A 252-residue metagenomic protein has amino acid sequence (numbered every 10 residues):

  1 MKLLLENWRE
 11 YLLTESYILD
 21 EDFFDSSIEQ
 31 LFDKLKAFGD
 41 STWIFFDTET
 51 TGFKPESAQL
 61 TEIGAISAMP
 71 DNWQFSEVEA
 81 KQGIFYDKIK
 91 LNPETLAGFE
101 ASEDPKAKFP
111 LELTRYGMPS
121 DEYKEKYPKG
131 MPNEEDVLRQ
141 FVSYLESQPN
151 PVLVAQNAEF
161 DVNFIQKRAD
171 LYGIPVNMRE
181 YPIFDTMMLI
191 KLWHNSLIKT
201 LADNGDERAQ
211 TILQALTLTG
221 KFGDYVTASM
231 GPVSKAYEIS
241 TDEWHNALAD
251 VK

Functional and structural regions predicted by a protein language model:
M1-D40: Charge-dense, intrinsically disordered terminal/linker segments
F24-I44, E49-V162, G231-A236, H245: Conserved non-catalytic scaffold segment of RNase H-like nuclease domains
P55-S57, F164-I165, A169, W193: Short, function-defining helix-loop hinge/capping sites that tune catalysis or transport
W73, Y172-M178: Short helix-capping segments at alpha-helix termini
G83, D87-K90, M178-W193: A short, structured active-site edge motif that brings together acidic residues
P119, P175-N177, E238-S240: Short coil/loop linkers at secondary-structure junctions
Q148-A169, G205-K252: Acidic, Mg2+-coordinating catalytic module of metal-dependent nucleases/exonucleases that use a two-metal-ion mechanism
I183-K221: Short alpha-helix plus adjacent loop in nuclease-associated cores
